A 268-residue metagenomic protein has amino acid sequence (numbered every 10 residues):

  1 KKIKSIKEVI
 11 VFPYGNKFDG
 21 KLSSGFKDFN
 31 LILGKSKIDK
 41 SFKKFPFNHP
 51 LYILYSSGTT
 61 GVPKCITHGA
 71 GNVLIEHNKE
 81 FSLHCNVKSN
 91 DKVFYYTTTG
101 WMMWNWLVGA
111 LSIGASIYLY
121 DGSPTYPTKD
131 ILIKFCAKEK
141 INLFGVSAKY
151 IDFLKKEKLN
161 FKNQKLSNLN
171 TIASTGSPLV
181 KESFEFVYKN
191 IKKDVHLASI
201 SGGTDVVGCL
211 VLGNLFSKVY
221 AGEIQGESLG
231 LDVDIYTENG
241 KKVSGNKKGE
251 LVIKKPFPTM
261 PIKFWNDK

Functional and structural regions predicted by a protein language model:
K1, C65-T67, S116-P124, F153 (+1 more regions): Short beta-strand->loop structural element characteristic of the AMP-binding/adenylate-forming
K1-L31, E139-K140, S147-A148: Structural core segment of the AMP-binding/adenylate-forming
I10-V11, S23-Y55, V62, N72-H77 (+1 more regions): Conserved pre-ATP/AMP-binding loop-to-beta segment of ANL
P50, S56-T59, F81, V93 (+6 more regions): Conserved S/T- and glycine-rich ATP-binding loop of Class I adenylate-forming
P63-C65, E76-E80, N105-W106, I133 (+7 more regions): Adenylate-forming
L74-K92, M102-N142, E157-K158: Conserved AMP-binding/adenylation subdomain of ANL enzymes
A115, I141-G145, K155-V219: Gly/Ser/Thr-rich phosphate-binding loop
D232-K255, M260-K263: Conserved beta-loop-beta connector loops within the AMP-binding
